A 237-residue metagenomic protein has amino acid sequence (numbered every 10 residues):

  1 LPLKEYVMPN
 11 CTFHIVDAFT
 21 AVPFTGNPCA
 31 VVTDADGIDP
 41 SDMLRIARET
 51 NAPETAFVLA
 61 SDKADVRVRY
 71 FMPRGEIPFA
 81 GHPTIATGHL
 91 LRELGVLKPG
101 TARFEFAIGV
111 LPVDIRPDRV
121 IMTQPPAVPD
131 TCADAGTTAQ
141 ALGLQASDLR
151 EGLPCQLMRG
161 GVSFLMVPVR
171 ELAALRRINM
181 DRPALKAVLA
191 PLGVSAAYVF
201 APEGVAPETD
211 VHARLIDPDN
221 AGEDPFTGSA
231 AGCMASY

Functional and structural regions predicted by a protein language model:
L3-F79, I85-Y237: Active-site proximal loop and beta-alpha junction motif in alpha/beta enzyme cores
